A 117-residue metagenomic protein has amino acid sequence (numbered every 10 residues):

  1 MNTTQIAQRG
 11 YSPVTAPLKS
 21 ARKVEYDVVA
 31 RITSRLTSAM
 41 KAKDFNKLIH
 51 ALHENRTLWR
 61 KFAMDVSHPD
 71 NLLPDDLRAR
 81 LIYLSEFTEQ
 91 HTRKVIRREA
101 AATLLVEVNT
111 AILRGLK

Functional and structural regions predicted by a protein language model:
M1-R60, S67-D70, R78-K117: N-terminal intrinsically disordered, cationic/polar leader segments that include organellar targeting peptides
